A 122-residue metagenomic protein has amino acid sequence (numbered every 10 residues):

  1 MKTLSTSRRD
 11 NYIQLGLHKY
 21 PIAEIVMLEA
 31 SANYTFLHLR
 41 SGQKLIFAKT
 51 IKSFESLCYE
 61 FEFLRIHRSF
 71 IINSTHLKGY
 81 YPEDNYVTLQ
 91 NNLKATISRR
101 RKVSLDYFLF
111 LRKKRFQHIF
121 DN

Functional and structural regions predicted by a protein language model:
M1-I13, F108-N122: Inter-domain helical "communication" segments and dimerization helices that couple sensory or membrane-embedded modules
K2-Q90: Conserved binding/recognition cores within well-folded domains
G42, F54, I71, K94-I97 (+2 more regions): Flexible domain-boundary/linker segments
E55-F61, V103-L111: Short, surface-exposed linear segments at secondary-structure transitions and domain or protein termini
R68, K102-S104, R115: Sequence-pattern detector for short linear motifs and compositional/periodic biases rather than a specific fold
D84-F108: C-terminal structural segments of small proteins and small subunits
